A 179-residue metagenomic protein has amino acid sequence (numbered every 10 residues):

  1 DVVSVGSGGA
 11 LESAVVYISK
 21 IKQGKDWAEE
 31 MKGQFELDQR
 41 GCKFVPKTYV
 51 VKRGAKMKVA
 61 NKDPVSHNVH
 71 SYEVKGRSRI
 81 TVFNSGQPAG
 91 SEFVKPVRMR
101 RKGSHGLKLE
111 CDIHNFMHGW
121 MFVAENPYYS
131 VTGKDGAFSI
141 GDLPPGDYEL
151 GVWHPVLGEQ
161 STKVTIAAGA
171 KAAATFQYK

Functional and structural regions predicted by a protein language model:
D1-K179: Extracytoplasmic copper-binding redox domains, predominantly the cupredoxin/blue-copper superfamily
